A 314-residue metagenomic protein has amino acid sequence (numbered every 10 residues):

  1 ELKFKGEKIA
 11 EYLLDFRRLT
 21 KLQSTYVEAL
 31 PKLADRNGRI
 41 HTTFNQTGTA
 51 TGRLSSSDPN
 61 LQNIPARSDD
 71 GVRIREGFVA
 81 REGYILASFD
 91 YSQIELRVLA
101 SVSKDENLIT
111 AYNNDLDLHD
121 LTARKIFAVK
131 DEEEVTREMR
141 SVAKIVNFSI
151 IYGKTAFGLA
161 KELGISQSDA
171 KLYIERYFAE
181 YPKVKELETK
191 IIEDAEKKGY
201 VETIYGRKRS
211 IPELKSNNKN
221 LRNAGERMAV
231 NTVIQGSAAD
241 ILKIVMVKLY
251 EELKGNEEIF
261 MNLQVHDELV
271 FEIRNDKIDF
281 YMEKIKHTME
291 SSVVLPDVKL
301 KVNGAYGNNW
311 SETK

Functional and structural regions predicted by a protein language model:
E1-K314: Conserved catalytic core of nucleotide polymerization and phosphodiester-bond processing enzymes
